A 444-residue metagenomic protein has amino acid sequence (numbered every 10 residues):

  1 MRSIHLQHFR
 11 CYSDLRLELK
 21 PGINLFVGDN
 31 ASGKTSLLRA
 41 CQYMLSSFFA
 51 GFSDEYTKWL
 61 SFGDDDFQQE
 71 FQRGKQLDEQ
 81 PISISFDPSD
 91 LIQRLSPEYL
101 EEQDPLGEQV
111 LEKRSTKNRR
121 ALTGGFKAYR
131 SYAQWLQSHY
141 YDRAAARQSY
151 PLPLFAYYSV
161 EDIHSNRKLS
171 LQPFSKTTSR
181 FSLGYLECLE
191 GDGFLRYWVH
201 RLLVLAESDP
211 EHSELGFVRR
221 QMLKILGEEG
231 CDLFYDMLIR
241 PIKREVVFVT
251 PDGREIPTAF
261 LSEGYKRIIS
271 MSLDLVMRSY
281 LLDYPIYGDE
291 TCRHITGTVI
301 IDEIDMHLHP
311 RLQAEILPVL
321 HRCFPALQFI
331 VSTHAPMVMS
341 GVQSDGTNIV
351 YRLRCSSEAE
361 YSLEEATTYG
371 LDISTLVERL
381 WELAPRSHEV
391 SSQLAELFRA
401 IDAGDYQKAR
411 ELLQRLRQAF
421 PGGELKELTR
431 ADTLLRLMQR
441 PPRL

Functional and structural regions predicted by a protein language model:
M1-D54, K243-W381, P385: Switch/communication elements of ASCE P-loop NTPase nucleotide-binding domains
M1-E190, L425-L444: P-loop NTPase switch/coupling surface
A40, S85, Y157, F217-E228 (+1 more regions): Amphipathic alpha-helical segments that form well-ordered structural scaffolds and often line/cohere around active
M44, Y197, R201, R278 (+1 more regions): Solvent-exposed, amphipathic alpha-helical segments
K75-S83, R240-E245, D345-N348: A short, compositionally biased
H164, S182-H294: Extended helical coiled-coil dimerization/tether regions that scaffold and oligomerize large DNA-maintenance assemblies
E365-L444: Acidic, Mg2+-coordinating catalytic modules of nucleic-acid enzymes
